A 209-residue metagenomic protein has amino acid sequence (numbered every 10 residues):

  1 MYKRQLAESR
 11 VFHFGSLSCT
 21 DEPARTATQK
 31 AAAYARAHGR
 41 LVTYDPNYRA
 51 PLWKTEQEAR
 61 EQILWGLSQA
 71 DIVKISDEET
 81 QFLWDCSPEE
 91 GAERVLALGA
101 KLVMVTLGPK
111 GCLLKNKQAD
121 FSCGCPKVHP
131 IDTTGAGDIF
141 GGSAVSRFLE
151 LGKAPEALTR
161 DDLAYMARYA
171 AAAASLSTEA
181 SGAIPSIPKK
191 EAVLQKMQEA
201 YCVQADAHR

Functional and structural regions predicted by a protein language model:
M1-Q5: Conserved small/polar residues in nucleotide/adenosyl-binding loops
L6, E22, W53, Q57 (+2 more regions): Short capping/connector residues at structural and topological boundaries
E8-S9, A70, A100: Short, well-ordered alpha-helix to beta-strand connector turns
R10-D21: Aromatic- and Gly/Pro-rich donor/ligand-binding loops that form nucleotide- or phosphate-bearing donor binding pockets
G15, S76, T106: Conserved residues at the C-terminal ends of beta-strands
C19-R94, K110-G111: Conserved beta-alpha-beta core of the PfkB/ribokinase-like small-molecule kinase fold
A33-Y34, P88-R209: Conserved phosphate-binding/catalytic region of the ribokinase-like
